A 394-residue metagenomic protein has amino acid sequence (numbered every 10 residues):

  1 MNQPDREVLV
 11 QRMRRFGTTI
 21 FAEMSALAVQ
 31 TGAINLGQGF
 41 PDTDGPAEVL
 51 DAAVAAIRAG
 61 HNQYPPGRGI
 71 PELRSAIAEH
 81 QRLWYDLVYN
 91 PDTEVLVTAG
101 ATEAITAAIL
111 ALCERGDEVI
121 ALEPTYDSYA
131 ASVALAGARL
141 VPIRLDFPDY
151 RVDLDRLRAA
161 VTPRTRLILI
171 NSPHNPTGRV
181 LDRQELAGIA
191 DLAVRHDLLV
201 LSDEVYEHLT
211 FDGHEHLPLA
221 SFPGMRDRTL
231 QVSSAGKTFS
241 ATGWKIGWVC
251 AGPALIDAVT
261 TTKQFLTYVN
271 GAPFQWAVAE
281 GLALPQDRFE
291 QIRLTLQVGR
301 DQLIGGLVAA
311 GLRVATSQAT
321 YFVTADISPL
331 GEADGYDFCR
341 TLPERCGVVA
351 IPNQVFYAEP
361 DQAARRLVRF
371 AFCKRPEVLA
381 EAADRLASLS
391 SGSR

Functional and structural regions predicted by a protein language model:
N2-G100, A107, R156, G281-L284 (+1 more regions): N-terminal small-domain helix-loop-helix segment of the aminotransferase-like
P4, F222, R226-Q297, D301-A310 (+1 more regions): Conserved core segment of the aminotransferase class I/II
T31, A136, R195-H196, A310 (+1 more regions): Helix C-cap/helix->beta junction micro-motif
A111-V133: Conserved PLP-anchoring active-site segment centered on the Schiff-base-forming lysine
V141, L145-D212: Active-site phosphate-binding strand-loop segment of PLP-dependent enzymes
A159, T341-A350, F356-R394: PLP-dependent enzyme catalytic core of the Aspartate aminotransferase-like
A279, T295-I304, V314-I327, A363: Conserved glycine-rich beta-strand-loop-beta hairpin in the small C-terminal domain of fold type I
